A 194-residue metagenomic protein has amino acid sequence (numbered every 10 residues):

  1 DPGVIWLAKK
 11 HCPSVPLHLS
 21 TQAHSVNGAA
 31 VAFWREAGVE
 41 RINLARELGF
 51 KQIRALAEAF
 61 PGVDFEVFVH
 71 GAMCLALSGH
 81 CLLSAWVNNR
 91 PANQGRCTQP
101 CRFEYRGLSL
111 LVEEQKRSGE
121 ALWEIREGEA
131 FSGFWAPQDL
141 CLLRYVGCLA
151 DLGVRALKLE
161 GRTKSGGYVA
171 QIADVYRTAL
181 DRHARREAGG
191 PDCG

Functional and structural regions predicted by a protein language model:
P2-S25, N43-L44, Q52-A156, T163-G194: Active-site pocket-lining/capping segments in soluble small-molecule metabolic enzymes
G28-A29: Conserved nucleotide-cofactor-binding alpha/beta core module
G38-V39: As written
